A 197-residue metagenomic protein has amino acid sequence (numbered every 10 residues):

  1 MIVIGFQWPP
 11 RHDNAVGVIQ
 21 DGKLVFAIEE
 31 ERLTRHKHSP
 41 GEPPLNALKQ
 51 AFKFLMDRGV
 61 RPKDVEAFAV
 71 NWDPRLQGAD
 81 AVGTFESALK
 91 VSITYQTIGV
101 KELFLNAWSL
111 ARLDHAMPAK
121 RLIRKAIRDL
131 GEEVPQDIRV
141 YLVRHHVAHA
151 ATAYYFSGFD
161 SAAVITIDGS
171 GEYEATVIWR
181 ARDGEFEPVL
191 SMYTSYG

Functional and structural regions predicted by a protein language model:
M1-G197: Short acidic/glycine-rich loops and adjacent helix/strand connectors that line catalytic pockets where negatively
